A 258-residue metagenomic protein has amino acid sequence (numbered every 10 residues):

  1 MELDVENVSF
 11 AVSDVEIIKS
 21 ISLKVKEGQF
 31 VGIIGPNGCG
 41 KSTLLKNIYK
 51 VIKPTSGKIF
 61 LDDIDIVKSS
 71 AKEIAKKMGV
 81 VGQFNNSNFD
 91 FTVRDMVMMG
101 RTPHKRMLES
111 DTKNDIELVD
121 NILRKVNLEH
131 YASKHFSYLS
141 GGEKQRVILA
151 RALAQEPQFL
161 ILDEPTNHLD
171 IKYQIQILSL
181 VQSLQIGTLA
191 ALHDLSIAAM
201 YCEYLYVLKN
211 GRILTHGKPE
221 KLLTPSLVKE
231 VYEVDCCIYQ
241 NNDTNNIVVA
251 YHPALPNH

Functional and structural regions predicted by a protein language model:
I34-P36: The feature captures the beta-strand-to-loop junction immediately N-terminal to the Walker
Y49: Helix-to-loop junction immediately C-terminal to a conserved catalytic motif
G57-D65, I74: Conserved ABC transporter NBD signature motif
M98, K113-Y131: Conserved ABC ATPase "signature" region
E109-S110, H135-L139, E143: Conserved ABC ATPase signature
L160-E164: Catalytic Walker B motif of ABC-type/P-loop ATPase nucleotide-binding domains
P225, V231-H258: ABC ATPase nucleotide-binding domains
